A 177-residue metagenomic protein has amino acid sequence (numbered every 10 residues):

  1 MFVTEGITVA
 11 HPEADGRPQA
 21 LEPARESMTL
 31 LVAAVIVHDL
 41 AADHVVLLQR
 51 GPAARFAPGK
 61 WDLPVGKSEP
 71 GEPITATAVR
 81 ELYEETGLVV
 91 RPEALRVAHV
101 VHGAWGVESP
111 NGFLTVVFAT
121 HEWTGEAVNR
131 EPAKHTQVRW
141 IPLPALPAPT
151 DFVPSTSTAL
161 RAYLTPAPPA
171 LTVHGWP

Functional and structural regions predicted by a protein language model:
F2-I36: Acidic, metal-coordinating catalytic segment for phosphate/diphosphate chemistry, firing primarily on the Nudix
F2-T4, P132-P177: Nudix hydrolase/Nudix homology domain
L30, P58-L63, N111-T115: Short connector loops at helix/strand junctions that flank enzyme active sites, especially segments positioning acidic
A34, H44, Q137: Conserved beta-strand and immediately adjacent loop positions that scaffold enzyme active sites
A41-D43, H99-A127, R139, A162 (+1 more regions): Active-site-adjacent beta-strand/loop module that shapes the phosphate/pyrophosphate-binding cleft
D43-E84: Conserved Nudix-box catalytic region and its N-terminal flanking loop in Nudix hydrolases and closely related
L48, A98-V100, R130: Residue-level detector of high-confidence beta-strand sites
V89-H99: A short coil-to-beta-strand element that immediately follows conserved catalytic motifs
